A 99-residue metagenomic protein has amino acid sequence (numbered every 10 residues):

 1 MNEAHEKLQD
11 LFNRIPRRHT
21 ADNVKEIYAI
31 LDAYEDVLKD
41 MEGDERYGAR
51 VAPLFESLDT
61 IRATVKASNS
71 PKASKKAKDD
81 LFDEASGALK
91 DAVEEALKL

Functional and structural regions predicted by a protein language model:
M1-E35, F82-L97: Short terminal alpha-helical segments
E3-L11, L54-A73: Short cationic/low-complexity microdomains
R17-V65: Amphipathic alpha-helical interaction modules
T60-L99: Amphipathic alpha-helical binding modules
